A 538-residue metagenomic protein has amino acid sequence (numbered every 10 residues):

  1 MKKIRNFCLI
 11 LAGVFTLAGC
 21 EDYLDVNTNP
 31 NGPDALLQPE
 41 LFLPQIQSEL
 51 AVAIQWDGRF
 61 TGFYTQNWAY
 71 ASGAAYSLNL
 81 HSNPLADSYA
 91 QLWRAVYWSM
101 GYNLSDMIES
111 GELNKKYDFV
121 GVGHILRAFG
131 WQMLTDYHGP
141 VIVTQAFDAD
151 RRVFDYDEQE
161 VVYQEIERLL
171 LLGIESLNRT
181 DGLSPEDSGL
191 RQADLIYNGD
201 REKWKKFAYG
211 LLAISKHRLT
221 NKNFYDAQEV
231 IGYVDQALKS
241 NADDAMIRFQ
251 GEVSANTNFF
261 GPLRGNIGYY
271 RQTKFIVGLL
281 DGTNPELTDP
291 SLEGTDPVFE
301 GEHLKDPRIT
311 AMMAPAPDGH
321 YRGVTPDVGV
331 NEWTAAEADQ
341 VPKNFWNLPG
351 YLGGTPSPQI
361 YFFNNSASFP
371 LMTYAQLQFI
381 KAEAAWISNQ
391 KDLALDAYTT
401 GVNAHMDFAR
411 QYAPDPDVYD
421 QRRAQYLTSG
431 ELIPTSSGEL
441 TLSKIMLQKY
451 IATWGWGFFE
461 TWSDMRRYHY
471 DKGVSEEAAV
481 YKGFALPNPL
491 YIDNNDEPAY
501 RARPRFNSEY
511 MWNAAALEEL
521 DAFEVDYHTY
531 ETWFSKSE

Functional and structural regions predicted by a protein language model:
M1-C8: Bacterial N-terminal signal peptides that target proteins for export
C20-Y76, N83, D87, S110 (+2 more regions): Membrane-proximal, proline-rich intrinsically disordered regions
L37-E40, A71-I380, A384-A409, G438-L440: Structured, solvent-exposed acidic/aromatic patches
T180-S184, K222-N223, A409-Y412, T453-F459 (+1 more regions): Substrate-binding/catalytic groove segments of enzymes that remodel or degrade extracellular structural polymers
I231-Q236, A242-I247, T461-A479: C-terminal/domain-terminus segments
L377, E383-A384, S388-R466: C-terminal structural cap/anchor segments
